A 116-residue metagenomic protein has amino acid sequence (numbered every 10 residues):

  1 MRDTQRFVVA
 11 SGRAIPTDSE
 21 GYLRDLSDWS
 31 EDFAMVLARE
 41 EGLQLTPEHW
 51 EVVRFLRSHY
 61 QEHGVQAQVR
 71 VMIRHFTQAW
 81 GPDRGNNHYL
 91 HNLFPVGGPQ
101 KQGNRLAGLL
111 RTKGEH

Functional and structural regions predicted by a protein language model:
M1-R2: Structured beta-strand/loop patches that form or line metal/cofactor-binding pockets in enzymes
V9-R39: N-terminal first-folded block
T17, V69-V71, T77-H116: Helix-rich interaction surfaces within compact, conserved domain-sized segments that mediate assembly or partner
S19, S27-F33, H49, F94 (+2 more regions): Solvent-exposed, flexible loop/coil residues
Y22-D28, E62-V65, F76-A79, L90: A short, ordered amphipathic alpha-helix with a cationic face
A34, A38-H63, V69, I73-W80: Metallocofactor- and cofactor-centric catalytic cores in central/energy metabolism, strongly enriched
